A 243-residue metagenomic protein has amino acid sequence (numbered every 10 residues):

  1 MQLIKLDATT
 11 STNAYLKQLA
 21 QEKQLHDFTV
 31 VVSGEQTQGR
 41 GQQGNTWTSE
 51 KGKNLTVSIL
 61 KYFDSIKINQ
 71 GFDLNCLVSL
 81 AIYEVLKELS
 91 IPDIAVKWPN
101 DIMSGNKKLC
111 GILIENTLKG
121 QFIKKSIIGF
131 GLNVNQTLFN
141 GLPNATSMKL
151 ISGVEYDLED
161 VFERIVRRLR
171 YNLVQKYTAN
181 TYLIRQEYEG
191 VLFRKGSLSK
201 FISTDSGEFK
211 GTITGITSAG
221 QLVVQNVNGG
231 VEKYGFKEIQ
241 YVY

Functional and structural regions predicted by a protein language model:
M1-L89: N-terminal lobe of the biotin/lipoate ligase/transferase fold
L3, I94-V96: Generic structural signal for residues in well-ordered beta-strands
D64-I68, D73-I94, S104-Y243: Long, positively charged amphipathic alpha-helical accessory segments at protein N-termini or as interdomain linkers
